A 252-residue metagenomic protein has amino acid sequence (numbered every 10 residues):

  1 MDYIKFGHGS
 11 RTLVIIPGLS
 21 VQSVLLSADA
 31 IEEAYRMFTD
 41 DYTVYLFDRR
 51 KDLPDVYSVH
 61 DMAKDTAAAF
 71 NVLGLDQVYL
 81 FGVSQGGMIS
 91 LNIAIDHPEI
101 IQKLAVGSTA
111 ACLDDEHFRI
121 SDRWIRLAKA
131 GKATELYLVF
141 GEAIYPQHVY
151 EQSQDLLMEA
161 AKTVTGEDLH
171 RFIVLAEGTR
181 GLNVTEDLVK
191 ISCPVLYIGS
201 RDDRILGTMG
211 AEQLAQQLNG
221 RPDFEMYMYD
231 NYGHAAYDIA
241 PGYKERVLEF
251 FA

Functional and structural regions predicted by a protein language model:
M1-L53: Conserved HGGG/HGGXW glycine-rich cap/lid loop of the alpha/beta-hydrolase fold
D61-V78: Conserved acidic catalytic loop of the alpha/beta-hydrolase fold
G82-G86, S90: Gly/Ala-rich beta-loop-alpha elbow adjacent to hydrolase catalytic centers
I95, Q102-G131: Flexible "cap/lid" loop of the alpha/beta hydrolase fold
D115-H117, E135-L182, E186-D187: Conserved alpha/beta-hydrolase catalytic His-Asp/Glu region
I191, Y197-G199, D203: Short beta-strand/loop motif that positions the catalytic acidic residue of the alpha/beta-hydrolase fold
R204-G210: Conserved alpha/beta-hydrolase "acid-adjacent" motif
Y232-G242: Catalytic histidine-centered segment of alpha/beta-hydrolase-like enzymes
